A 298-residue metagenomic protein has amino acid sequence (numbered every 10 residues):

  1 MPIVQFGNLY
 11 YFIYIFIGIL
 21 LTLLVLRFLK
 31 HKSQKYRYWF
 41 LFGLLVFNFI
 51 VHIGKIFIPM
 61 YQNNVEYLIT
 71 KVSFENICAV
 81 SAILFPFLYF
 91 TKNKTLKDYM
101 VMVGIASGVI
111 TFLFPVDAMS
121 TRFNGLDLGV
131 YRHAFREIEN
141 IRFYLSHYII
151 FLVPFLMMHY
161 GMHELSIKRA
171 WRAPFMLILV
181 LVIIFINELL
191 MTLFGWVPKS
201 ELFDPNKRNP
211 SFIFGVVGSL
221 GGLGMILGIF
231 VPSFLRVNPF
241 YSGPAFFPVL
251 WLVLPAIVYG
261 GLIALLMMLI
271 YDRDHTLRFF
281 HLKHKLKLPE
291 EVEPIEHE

Functional and structural regions predicted by a protein language model:
M1-N8, L29-W39, G54-L68: Short juxtamembrane and helix-loop transition motifs at transmembrane-helix boundaries in membrane proteins
I3-Y14, W171-L179, M191-A264, L288-E291: Membrane-interface transmembrane-helix boundary segments in multi-pass integral membrane proteins
Y11-L20, K71-A82, K97-M100, L113 (+1 more regions): Membrane-embedded alpha-helical segments of multi-pass membrane proteins, especially the transmembrane helices
L20-L26, A82-L88, I149-R169, V182: Alpha-helical transmembrane segments in multipass membrane proteins, preferentially the mid-helix core
K32-V46, T95-V101, A173: Membrane-interfacial loop-to-transmembrane alpha-helix junctions, especially the N-terminal start
F47-I56, G104-V116, L177-L189: Aromatic-anchored segments of alpha-helical transmembrane domains
L88-V153, M158: Membrane-proximal helix-loop-helix units in multi-pass membrane proteins
D274-E298: Short, highly charged, low-complexity non-transmembrane loops/tails of multi-pass membrane proteins
